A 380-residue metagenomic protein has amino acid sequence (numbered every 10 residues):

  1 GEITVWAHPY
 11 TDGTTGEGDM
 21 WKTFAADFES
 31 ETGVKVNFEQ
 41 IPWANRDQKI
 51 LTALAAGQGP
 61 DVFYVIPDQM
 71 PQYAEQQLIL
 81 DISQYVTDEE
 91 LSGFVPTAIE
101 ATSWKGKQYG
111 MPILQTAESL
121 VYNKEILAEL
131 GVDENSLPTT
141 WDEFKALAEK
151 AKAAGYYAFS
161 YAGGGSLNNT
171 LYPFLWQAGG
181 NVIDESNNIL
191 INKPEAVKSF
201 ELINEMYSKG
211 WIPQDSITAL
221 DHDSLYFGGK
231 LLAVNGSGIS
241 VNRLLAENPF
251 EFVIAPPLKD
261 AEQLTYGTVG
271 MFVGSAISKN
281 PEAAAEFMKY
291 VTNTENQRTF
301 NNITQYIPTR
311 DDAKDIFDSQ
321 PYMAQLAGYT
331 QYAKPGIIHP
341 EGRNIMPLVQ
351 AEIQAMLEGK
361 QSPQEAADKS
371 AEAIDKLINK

Functional and structural regions predicted by a protein language model:
G1, I66-S119, K145, T170-P173 (+2 more regions): Hinge/lid segment of periplasmic solute-binding proteins
G1-Q72, D88-L91, E134, G238-I239 (+7 more regions): Conserved N-terminal structural module of periplasmic/extracytoplasmic solute-binding proteins
E2, F252, N301-A355: Long, aromatic- and glycine/proline-rich binding clefts that accommodate carbohydrate-like moieties
H8, T23-F24, T170-P173, K198-N280 (+1 more regions): Extracytoplasmic/periplasmic substrate-binding proteins
T23, D27-T97, S103, E129-G131 (+7 more regions): Extracytoplasmic "Venus flytrap"/periplasmic binding protein-like
S30, V86-D88, T102-N169, A178-I217 (+5 more regions): Helix-loop-helix "hinge/cap" segment bordering the ligand-binding cleft or interdomain interface
K35-V36, A128-E129, E134, Y207-S208 (+1 more regions): Conserved C-terminal helix/tail region of periplasmic/extracytoplasmic solute-binding proteins
L80-F94, L137-T139, G180-K198, E205 (+5 more regions): Short, solvent-exposed loop/beta-turn-alpha elements that line the ligand-binding surface or hinge of extracytoplasmic
